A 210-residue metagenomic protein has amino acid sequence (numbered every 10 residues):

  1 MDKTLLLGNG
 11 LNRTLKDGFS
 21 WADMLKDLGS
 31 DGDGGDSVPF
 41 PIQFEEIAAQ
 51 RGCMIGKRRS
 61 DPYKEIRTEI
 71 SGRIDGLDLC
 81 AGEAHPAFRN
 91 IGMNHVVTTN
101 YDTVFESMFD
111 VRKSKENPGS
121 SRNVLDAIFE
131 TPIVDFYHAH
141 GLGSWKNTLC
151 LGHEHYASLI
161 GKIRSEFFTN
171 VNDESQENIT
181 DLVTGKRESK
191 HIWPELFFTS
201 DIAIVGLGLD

Functional and structural regions predicted by a protein language model:
M1-D210: SIR2/sirtuin NAD+-dependent deacylase catalytic core
